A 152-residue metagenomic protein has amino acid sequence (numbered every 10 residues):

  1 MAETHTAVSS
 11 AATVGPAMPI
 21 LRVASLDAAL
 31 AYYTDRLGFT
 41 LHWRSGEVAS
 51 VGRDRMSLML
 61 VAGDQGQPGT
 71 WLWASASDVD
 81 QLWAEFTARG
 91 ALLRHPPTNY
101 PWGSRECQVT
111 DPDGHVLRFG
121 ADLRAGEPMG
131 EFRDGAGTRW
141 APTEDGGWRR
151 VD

Functional and structural regions predicted by a protein language model:
M1-L30, S57, T70-L72, D122-D152: N-terminal beta-strand motif that seeds the catalytic metal site of vicinal oxygen chelate
T13-V14, I20-L58, D64: Core segments of cupin and vicinal oxygen chelate
P16-A24, S50-G52, G63-R89, N99 (+2 more regions): Vicinal oxygen chelate
A29-A31, W83-L92, E144-G146: Short, positively charged
S45-G46, S77, S104, G135: Residues at secondary-structure transition points
A49, P101-W102, D122-G126: A short acidic/small-residue loop/turn micro-motif
R118-F119: Short glycine-/small-residue motifs
